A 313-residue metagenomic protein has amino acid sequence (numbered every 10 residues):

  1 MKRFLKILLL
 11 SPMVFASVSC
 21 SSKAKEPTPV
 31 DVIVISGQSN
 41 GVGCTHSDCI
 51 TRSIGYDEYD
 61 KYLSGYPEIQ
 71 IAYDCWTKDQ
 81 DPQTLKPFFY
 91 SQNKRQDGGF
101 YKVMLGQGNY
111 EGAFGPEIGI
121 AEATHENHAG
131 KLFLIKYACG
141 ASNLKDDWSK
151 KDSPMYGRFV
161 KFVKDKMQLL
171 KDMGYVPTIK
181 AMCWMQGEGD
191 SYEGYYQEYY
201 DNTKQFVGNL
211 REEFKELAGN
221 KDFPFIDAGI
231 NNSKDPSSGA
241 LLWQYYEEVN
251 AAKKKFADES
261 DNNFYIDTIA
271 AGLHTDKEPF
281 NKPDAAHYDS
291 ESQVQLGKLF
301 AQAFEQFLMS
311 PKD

Functional and structural regions predicted by a protein language model:
K2-L10: Sec-dependent signal peptide recognition, specifically the positively charged N-region followed immediately by
I7, S22-A24: Residue-level detector of alpha-helical hydrophobic segments embedded in or interacting with membranes
A16-S19: C-terminal motif of bacterial Sec signal peptides marking the signal peptidase cleavage site
A24-D313: Cell-envelope and extracellular/periplasmic
